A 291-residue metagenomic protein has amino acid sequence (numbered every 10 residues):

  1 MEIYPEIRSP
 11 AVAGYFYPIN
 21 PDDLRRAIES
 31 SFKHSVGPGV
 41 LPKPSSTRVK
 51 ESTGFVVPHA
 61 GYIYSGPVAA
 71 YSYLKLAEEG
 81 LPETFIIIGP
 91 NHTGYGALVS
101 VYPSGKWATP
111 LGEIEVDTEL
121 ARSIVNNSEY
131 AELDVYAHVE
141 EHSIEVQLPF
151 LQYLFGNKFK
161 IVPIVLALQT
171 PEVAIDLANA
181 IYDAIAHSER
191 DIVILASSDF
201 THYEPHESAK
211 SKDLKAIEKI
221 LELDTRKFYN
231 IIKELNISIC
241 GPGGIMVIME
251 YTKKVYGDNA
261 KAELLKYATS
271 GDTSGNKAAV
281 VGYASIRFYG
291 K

Functional and structural regions predicted by a protein language model:
E2-A260, L265-K277, R287-K291: Active-site histidine-anchored catalytic micro-motif
V280-G282: A generic structural signal for well-ordered coil/turn residues at beta-strand boundaries that shape enzyme active-site
